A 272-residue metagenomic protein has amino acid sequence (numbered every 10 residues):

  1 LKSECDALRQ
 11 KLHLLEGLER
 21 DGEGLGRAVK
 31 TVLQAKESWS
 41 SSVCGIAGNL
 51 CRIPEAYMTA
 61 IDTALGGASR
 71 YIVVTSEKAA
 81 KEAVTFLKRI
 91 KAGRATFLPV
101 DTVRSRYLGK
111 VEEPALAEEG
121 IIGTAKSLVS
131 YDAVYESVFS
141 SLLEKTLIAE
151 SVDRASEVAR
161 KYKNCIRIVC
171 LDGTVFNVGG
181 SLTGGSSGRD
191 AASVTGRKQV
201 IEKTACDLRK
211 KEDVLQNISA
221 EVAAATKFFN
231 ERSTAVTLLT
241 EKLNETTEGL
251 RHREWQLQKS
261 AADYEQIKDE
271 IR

Functional and structural regions predicted by a protein language model:
L1-E4: Extreme N-terminal leader/targeting regions
D6, H13, E202, R209 (+5 more regions): Residue-level encoding of the coiled-coil heptad register
A7-A220, A224-T226, W255: Hinge-like oligomerization/junction regions that interrupt long coiled-coil arms in large cytoskeletal
